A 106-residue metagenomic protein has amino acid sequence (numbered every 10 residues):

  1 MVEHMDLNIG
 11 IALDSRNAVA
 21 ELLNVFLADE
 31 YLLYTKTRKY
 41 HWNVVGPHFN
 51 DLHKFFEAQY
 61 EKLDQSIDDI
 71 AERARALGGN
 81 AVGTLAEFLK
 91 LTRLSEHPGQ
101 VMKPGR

Functional and structural regions predicted by a protein language model:
V2-H4, R75-K103: Carboxylate-rich helix-loop segments that flank metal/cofactor sites and access channels in metalloenzymes
H4-F26: Disorder-to-helix initiation segments
I11-A18, L33-A58: Helix-loop segments that flank and shape redox-cofactor active sites
E21, V25, E72, K90: Charged/polar, solvent-exposed surface patches and flexible loops
E21-A28, K54, E61: A generic "alpha-helical surface" signal
F26-W42, I70-R73: Long, well-ordered alpha-helical segments
V44-E87: Conserved alpha-helical segments that form or flank metal/cofactor-binding pockets of metalloenzymes
H48-E57, E96-R106: Glycine-rich tight-turn/loop motif centered on a GG-T
